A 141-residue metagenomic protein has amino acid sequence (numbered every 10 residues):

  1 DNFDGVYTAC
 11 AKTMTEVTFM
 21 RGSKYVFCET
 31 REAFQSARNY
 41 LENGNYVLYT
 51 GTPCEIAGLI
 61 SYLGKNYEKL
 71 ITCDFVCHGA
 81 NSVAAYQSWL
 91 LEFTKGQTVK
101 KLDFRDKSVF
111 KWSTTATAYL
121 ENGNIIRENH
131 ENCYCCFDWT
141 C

Functional and structural regions predicted by a protein language model:
D1-C141: Iron-sulfur-associated redox domains of electron-transfer enzymes in respiratory and anaerobic energy metabolism
